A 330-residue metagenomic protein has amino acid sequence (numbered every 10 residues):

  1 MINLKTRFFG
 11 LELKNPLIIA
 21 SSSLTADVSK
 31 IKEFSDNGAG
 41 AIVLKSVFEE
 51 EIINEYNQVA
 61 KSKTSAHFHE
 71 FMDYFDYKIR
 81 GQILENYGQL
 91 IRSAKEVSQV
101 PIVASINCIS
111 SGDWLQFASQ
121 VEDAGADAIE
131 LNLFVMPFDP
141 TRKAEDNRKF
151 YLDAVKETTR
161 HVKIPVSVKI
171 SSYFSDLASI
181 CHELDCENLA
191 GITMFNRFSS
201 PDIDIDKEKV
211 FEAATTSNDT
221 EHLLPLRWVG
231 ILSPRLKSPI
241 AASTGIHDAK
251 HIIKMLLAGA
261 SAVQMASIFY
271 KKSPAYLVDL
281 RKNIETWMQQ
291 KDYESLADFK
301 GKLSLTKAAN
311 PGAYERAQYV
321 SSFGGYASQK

Functional and structural regions predicted by a protein language model:
M1-I18, Y87-K95: N-terminal amphipathic alpha-helix/helix-capping segment at the start of soluble metabolic enzymes
L13-G38, A266: N-terminal phosphate-binding or glycine-rich loops at protein starts, especially the Walker A/P-loop of NTPases
A20-S21, D219, A242-S243, M265-A266: Thr-Gly-centered strand-to-loop micro-motif
V28-E49, I53-S62, A66, E85-R92 (+5 more regions): Alpha/beta enzyme core
E70-K78: Short glycine/proline- and acidic residue-enriched helix-loop micro-motifs that form flexible lids or anion-recognition
G259-Q264, R281: Short acidic (Asp/Glu) and glycine-rich catalytic loops that position anionic groups and cofactors
Q264-I268, K272-S273: Helical hairpin unit composed of two closely spaced alpha helices linked by a short loop
K272-K291, A297-K330: C-terminal extensions of enzymes
